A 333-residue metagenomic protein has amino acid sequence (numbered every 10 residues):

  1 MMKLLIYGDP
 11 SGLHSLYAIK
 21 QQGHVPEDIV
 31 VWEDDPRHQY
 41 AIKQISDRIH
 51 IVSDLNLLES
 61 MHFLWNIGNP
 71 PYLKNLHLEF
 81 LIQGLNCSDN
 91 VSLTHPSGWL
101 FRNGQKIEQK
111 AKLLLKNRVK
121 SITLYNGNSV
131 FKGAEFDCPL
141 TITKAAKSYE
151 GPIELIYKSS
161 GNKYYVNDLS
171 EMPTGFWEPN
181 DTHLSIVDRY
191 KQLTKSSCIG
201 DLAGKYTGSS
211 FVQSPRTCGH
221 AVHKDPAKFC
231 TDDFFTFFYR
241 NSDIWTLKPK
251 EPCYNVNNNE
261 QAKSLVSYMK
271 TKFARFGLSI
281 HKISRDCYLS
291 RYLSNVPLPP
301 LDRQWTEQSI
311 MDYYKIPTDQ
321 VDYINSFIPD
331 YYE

Functional and structural regions predicted by a protein language model:
M1-L202: Signature of N6-adenine DNA methyltransferases within the class I
S129-Y323, I328: C-terminal substrate-recognition regions of SAM-dependent nucleic acid methyltransferases
